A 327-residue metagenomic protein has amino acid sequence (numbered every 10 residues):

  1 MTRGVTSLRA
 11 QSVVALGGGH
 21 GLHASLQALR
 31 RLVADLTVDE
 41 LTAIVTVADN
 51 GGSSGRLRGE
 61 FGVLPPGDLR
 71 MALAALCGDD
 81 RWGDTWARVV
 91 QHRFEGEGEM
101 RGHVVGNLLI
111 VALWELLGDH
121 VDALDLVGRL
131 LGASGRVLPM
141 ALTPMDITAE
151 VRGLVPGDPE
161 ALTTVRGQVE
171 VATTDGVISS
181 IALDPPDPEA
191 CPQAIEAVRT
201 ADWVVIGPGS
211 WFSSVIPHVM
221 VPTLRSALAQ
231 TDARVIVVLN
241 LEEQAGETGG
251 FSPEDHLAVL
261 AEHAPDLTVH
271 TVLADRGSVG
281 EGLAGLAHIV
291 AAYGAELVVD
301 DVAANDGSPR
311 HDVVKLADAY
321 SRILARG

Functional and structural regions predicted by a protein language model:
T2, G250-G327: C-terminal functional extensions of proteins
T2-R9, Q27-V33, T37, T42-L64 (+5 more regions): Conserved phosphate- and dinucleotide-binding cores of soluble alpha/beta proteins, encompassing both enzyme active
G4-S7, V13, G17-H20: Short, Gly/Pro- and small/polar-rich lid/capping loops
V14-A15, V205-G207, I236-V238, L273: Structural motif
L16-H23, A48-G51, L117, S210-S214: Gly/Ser/Thr-rich loops at beta-strand to alpha-helix junctions that form or flank small-molecule/cofactor-binding
L36, V45-G176, S321, A325-R326: Electropositive, gly/pro-rich neighborhoods at or near active sites that engage anionic ligands
A201-I216: Glycine-rich phosphate-binding loop
